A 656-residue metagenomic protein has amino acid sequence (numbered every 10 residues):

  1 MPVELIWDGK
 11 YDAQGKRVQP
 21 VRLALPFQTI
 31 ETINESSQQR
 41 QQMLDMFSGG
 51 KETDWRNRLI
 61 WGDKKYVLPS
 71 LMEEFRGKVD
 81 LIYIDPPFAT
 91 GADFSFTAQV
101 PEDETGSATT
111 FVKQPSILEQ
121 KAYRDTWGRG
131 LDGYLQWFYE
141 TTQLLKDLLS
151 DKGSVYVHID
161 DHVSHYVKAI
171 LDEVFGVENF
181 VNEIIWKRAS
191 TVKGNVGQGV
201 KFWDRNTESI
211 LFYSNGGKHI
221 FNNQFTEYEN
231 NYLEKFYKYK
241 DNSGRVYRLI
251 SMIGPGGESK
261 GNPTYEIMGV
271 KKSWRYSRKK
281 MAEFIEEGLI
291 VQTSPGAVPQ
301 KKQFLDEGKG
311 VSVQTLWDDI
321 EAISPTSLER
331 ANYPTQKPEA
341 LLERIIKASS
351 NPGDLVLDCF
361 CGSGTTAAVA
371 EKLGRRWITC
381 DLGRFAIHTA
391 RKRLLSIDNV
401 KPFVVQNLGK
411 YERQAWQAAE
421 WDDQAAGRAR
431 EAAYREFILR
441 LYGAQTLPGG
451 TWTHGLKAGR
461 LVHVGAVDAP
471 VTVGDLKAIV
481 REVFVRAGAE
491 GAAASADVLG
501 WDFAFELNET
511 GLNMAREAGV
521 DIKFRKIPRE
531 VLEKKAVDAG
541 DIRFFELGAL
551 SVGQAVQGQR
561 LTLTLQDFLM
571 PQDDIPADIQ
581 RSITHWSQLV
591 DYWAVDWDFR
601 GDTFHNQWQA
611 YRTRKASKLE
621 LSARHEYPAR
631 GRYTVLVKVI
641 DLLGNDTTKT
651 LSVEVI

Functional and structural regions predicted by a protein language model:
M1-G217, P295-I656: S-adenosyl-L-methionine-dependent nucleic acid methyltransferase catalytic domains
S209, S214-L328: Active-site-adjacent helix-turn-beta-strand microarchitecture at beta-sheet edges that either contains or buttresses
